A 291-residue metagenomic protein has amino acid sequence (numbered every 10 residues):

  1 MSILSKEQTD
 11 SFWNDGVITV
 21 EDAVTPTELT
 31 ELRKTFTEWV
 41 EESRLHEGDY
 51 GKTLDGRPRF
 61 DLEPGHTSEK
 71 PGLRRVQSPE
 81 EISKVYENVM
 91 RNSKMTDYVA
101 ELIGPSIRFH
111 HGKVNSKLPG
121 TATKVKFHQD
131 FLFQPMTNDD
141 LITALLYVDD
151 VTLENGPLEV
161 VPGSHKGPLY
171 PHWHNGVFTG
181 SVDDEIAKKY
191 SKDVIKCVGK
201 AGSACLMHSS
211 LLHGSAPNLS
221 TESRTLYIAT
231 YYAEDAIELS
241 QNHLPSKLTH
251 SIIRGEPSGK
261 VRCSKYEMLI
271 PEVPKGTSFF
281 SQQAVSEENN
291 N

Functional and structural regions predicted by a protein language model:
M1-N14, E21-F127, F133, H250 (+1 more regions): Non-heme Fe(II)-dependent double-stranded beta-helix
D10, V151-L212, A236: Double-stranded beta-helix
T25-P26, N115-K117, L132, V151 (+3 more regions): Short, solvent-exposed loop/turn segments at secondary-structure junctions
E42-H46, Y50-G51, P64, A204 (+1 more regions): Non-heme Fe(II)/2-oxoglutarate
P58-F60, Q129, V177-Y190, S223 (+1 more regions): Short, surface-exposed loop/helix-turn segments at secondary-structure junctions that function as lids/hinges flanking
L102, P135-L153, V198-G199, T230-A233: Short, conserved beta-strand element in jelly-roll/cupin
P105-G112, T123-V125, D140-L146, G156 (+1 more regions): Generic beta-strand structural signal
Q129-L141, K192-D193, G199, E222-S223: A short beta-loop-beta micro-motif enriched in histidine and acidic residues
